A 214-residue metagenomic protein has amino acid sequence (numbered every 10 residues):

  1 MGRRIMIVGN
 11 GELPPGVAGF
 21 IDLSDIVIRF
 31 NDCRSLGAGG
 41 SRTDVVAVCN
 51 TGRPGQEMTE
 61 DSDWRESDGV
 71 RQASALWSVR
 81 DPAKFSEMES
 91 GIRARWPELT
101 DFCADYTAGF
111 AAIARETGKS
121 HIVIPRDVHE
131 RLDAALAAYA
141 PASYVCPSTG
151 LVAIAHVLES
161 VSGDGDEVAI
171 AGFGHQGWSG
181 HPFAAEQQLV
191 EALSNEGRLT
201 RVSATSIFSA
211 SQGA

Functional and structural regions predicted by a protein language model:
M1-A214: Metal-ion/cofactor- or nucleotide/acyl-coenzyme-handling active-site neighborhoods
